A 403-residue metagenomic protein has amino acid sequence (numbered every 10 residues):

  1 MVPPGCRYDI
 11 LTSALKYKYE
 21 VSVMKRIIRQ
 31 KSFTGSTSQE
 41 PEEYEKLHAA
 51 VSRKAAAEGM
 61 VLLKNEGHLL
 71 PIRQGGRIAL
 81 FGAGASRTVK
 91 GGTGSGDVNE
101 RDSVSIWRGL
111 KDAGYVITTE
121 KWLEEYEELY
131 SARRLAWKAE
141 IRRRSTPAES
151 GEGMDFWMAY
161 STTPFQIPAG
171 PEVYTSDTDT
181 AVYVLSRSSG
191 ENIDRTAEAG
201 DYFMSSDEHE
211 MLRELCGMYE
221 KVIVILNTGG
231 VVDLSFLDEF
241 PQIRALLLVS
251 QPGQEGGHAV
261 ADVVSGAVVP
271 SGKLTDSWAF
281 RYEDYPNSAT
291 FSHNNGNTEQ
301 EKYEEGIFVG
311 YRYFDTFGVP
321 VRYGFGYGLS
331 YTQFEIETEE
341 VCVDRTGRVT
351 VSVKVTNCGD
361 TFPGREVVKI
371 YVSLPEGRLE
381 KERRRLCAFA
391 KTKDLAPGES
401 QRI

Functional and structural regions predicted by a protein language model:
M1-I403: C-terminal non-catalytic regions of proteins with extracellular/luminal or membrane-system context
